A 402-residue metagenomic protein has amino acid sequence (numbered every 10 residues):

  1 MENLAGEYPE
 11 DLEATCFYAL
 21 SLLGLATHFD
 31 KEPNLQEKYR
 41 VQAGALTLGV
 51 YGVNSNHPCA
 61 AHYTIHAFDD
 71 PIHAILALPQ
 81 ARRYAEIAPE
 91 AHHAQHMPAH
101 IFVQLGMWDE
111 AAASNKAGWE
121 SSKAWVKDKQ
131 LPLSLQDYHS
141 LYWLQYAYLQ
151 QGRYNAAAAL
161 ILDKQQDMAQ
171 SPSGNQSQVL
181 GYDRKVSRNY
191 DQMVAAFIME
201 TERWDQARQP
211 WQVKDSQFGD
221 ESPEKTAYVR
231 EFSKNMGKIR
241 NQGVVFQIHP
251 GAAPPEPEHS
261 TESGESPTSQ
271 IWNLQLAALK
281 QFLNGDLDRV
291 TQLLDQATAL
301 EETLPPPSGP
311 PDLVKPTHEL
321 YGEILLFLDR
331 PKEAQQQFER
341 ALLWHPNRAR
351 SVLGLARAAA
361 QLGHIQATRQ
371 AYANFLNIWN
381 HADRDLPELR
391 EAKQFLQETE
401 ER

Functional and structural regions predicted by a protein language model:
P9-C16, S55, P89, L131 (+9 more regions): Residue signature of alpha-solenoid helical repeat architecture, marking inter-repeat boundaries and helix-start
C16, H62-Y63, H93-M97, K129-L131 (+7 more regions): Alpha-solenoid helical repeat scaffolds
Y18, L25, H62-A67, P98 (+8 more regions): Structural register within alpha-helical repeat arrays
A19, L23-N34, F68-I72, G106 (+9 more regions): Short coil/turn linking the two alpha-helices of tandem helical-hairpin repeats
L22, A67-F68, F102, Y148 (+6 more regions): Residue at a conserved register position within TPR or TPR-like alpha-solenoid repeats
R82-E86, A117-K127, L162-G174, R208-G219 (+4 more regions): Amphipathic alpha-helical segments of tetratricopeptide repeats
V103, D109-S121, L149-D167, T298 (+2 more regions): TPR/TPR-like (Sel1-like) alpha-helical repeat modules
